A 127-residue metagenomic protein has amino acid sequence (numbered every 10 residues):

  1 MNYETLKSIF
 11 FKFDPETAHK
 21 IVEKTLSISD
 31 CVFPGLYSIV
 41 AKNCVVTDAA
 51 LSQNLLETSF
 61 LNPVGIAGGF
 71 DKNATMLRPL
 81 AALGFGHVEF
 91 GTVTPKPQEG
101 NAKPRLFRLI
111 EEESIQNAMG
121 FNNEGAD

Functional and structural regions predicted by a protein language model:
N2-Q53, N117, N122, A126: An N-cap/entry alpha-helix motif that binds or orients negatively charged groups
S8-F11, S52, L56, F60 (+2 more regions): Active-site entrance/lid segments in N-terminal catalytic domains of soluble metabolic enzymes
